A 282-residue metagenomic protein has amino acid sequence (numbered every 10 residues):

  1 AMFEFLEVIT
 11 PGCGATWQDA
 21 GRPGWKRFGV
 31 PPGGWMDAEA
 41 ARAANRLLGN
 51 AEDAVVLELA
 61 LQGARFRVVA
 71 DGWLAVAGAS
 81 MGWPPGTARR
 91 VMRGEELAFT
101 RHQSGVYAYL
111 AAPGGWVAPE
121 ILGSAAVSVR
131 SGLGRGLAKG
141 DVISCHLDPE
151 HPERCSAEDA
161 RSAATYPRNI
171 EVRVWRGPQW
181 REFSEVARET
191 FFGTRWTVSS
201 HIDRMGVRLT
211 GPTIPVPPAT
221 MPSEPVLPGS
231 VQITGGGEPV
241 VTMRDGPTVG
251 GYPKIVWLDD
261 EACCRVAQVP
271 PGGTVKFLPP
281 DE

Functional and structural regions predicted by a protein language model:
M2-E282: Conserved "landmark" site that anchors the functional core of diverse proteins
